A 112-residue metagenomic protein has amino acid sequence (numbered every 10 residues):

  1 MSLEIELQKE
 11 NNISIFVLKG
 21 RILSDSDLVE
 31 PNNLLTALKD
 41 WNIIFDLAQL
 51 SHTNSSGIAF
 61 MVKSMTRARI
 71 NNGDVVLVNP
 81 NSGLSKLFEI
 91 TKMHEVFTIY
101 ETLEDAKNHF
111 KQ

Functional and structural regions predicted by a protein language model:
M1-L3, E10-N11, G73, E95-F97: A short helix-to-beta-strand connector/capping loop
S2-P31: STAS-typified acidic loop motif
L23-V96: Amphipathic alpha-helical interaction surfaces in cytosolic regulatory modules
T98-T102: Short acidic-hydrophobic, aromatic-tinged amphipathic segments that line or gate anion-handling sites
H109-Q112: A short, charged, amphipathic alpha-helix used as a generic interaction element across diverse proteins
